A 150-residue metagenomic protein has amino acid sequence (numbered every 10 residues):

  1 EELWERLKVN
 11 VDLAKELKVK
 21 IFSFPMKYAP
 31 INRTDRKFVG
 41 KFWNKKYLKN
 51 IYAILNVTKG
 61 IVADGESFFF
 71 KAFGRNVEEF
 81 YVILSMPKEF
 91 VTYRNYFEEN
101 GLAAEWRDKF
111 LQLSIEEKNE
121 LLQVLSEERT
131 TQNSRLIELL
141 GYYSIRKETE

Functional and structural regions predicted by a protein language model:
E1-F38: Conserved C-terminal portion of the radical SAM core fold that forms the substrate/S-adenosylmethionine-binding
K8-L13, W43-K49, S85-K88: A broadly tuned preference for mixed-charge, low-complexity surface segments
T34-A53: Aromatic- and acidic-residue-enriched segments that line the glycan-binding/catalytic groove of carbohydrate-active
L48-E150: Radical SAM enzyme core and accessory elements
